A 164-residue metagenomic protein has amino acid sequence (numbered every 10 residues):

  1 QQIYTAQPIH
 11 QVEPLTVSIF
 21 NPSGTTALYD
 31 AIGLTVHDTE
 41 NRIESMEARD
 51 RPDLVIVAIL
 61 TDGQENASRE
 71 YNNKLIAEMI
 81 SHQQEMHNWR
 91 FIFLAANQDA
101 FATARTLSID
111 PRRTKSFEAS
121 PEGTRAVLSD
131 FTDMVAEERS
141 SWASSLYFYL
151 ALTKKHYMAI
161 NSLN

Functional and structural regions predicted by a protein language model:
Q1-N164: Acidic, low-complexity intrinsically disordered regions
